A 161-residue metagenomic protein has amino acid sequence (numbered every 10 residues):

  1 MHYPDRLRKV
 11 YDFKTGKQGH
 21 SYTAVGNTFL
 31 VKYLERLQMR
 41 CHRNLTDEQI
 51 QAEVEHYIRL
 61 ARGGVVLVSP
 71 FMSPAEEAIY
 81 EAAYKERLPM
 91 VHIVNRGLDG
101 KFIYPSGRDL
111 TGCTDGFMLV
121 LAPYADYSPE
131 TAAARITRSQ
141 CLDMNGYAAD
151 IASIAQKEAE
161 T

Functional and structural regions predicted by a protein language model:
M1-T161: Glycine-biased, small-residue-rich flexible motifs in mid-sequence functional cores and linkers
